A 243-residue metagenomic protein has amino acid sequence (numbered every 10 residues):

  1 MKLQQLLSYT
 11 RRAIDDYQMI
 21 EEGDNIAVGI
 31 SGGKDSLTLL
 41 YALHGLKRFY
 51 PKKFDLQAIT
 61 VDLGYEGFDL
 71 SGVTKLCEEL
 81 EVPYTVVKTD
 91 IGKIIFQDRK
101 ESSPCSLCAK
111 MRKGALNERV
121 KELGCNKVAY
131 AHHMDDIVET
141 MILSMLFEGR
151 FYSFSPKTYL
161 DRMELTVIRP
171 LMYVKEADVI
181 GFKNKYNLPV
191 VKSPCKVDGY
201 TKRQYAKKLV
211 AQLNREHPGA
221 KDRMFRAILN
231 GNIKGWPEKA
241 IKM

Functional and structural regions predicted by a protein language model:
M1-E139, F147, A177-K185: ATP-dependent adenylation/nucleotidyltransferase module used to activate substrates
Q4, L37, G67, K110 (+6 more regions): Electropositive phosphate-/nucleotide-binding environments in soluble metabolic enzymes
Y17, L46, Y50, L213-E216 (+2 more regions): Solvent-exposed amphipathic alpha-helical surface segments
L56, D136-R215: Catalytic subdomain that performs nucleotidyl-dependent activation
Y65, I91-K93, T158, V174 (+2 more regions): Residue-level detector of flexible, active-site-proximal loop/helix-junction positions within diverse enzyme catalytic
I95-D98, K202-Q204, I233-W236: Short, solvent-exposed polar/charged micro-motifs at secondary-structure junctions
R215, G219-M243: A short, charged, Gly/Pro-tolerant segment at domain boundaries
